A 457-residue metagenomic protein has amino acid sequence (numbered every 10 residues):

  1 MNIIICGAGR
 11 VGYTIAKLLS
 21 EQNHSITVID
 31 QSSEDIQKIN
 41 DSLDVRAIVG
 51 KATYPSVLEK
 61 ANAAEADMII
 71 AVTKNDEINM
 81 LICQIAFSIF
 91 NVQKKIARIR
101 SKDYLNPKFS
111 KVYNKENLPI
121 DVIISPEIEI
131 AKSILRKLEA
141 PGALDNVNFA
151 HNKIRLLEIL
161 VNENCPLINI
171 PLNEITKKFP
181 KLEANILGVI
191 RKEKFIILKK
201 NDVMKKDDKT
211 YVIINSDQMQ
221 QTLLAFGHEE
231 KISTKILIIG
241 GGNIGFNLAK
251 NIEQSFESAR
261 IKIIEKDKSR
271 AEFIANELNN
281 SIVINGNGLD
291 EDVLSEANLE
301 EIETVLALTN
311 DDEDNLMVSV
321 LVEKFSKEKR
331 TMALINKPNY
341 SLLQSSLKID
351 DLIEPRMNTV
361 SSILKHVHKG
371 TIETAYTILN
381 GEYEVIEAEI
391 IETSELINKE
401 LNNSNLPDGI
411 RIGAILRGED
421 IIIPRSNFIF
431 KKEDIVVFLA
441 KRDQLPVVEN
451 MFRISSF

Functional and structural regions predicted by a protein language model:
M1-F457: Cytosolic regulatory regions of ion transport systems
